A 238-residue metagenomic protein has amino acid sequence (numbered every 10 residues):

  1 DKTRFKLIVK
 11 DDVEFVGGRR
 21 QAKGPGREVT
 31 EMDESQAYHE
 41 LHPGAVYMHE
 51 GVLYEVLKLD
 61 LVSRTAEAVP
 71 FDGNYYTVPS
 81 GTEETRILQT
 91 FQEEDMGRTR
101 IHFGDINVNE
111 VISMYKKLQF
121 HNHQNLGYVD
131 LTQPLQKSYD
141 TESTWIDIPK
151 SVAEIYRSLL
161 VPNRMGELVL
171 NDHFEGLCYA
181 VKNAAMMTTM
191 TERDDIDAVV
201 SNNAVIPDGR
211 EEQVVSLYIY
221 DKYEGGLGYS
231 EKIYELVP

Functional and structural regions predicted by a protein language model:
D1-L41, A45-G51, L57-P238: Extended, highly charged accessory segments
